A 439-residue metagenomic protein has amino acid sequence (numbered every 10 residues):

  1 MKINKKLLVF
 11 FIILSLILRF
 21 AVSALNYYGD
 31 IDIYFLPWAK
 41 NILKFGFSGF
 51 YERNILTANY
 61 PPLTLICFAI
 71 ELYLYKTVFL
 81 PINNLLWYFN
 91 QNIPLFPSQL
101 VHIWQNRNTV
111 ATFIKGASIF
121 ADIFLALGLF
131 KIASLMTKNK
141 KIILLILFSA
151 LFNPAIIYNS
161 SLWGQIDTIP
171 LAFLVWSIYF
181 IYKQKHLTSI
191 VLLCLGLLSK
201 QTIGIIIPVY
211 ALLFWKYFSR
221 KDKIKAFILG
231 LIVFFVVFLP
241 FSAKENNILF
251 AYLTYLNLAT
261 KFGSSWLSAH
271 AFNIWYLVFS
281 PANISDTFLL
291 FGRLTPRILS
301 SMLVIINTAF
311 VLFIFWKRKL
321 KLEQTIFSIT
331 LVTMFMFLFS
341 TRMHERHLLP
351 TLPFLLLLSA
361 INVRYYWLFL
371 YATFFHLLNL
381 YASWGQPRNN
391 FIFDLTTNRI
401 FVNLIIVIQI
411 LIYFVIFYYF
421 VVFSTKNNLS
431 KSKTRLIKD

Functional and structural regions predicted by a protein language model:
M1, K183, I205-I232, S242-N246: Perimembrane helix-loop-helix junctions
M1-A21, N26, S134-L135, I143-L145 (+2 more regions): Start-transfer (signal-anchor) and selected internal transmembrane alpha helices of multi-pass inner/ER membrane
S15, L135, N247, A259-L338 (+2 more regions): Aromatic/glycine/proline-enriched transmembrane-helix motif characteristic of membrane-embedded glycan-assembly enzymes
S23, A243, Y252-G263, L267 (+3 more regions): Transmembrane helical bundles and short interhelical boundary loops of multi-pass, membrane-embedded
I33-I66, I70-W87, N246-L256: Extracytosolic helix-loop segments that constitute the early lumenal/periplasmic catalytic or substrate-binding loops
N90-W104, N108-T137, W176, I306-F315: Transmembrane-helix motifs of polytopic, lipid-linked glycan transferases
L127-K131, I156, I169-H186, F354-L355: Specific aromatic-rich, kink-prone transmembrane helix
L147, I157-Y158, L174-F180, L187-L212 (+2 more regions): Membrane-interface alpha helices of multi-pass inner-membrane proteins
